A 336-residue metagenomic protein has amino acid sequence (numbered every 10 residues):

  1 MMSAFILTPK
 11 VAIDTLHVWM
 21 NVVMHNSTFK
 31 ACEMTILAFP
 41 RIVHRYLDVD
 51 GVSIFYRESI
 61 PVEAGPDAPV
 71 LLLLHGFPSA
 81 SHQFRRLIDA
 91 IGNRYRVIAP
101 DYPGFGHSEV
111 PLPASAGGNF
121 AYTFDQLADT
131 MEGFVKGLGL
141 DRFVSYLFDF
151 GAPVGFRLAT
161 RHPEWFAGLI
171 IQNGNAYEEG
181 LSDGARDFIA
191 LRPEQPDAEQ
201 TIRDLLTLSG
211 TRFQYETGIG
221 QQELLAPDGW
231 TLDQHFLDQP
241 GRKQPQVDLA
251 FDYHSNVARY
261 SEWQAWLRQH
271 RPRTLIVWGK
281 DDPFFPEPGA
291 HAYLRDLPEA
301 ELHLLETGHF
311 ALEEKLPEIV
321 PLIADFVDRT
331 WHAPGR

Functional and structural regions predicted by a protein language model:
D14, H25-N26: Intrinsic-disorder-associated, low-complexity terminal segments enriched in Asp/Asn/His/Tyr and depleted of Lys/Arg
F29, T35-R45, S53-G65, V70 (+8 more regions): Flexible "cap/lid" subdomain of the alpha/beta-hydrolase fold that forms the substrate-access gate
L73-G76, A99: Structural cue for short, hydrophobic secondary-structure segments
G76, E314-K315: Active-site helix-initiating loop/hinge in glycosyltransferases
G76-S79, D149: Active-site glycine-rich loops that stabilize anionic/oxyanionic intermediates across multiple enzyme folds
P78-R86, V97: Serine-hydrolase catalytic-loop signature spanning alpha/beta hydrolases and amidase-signature enzymes
